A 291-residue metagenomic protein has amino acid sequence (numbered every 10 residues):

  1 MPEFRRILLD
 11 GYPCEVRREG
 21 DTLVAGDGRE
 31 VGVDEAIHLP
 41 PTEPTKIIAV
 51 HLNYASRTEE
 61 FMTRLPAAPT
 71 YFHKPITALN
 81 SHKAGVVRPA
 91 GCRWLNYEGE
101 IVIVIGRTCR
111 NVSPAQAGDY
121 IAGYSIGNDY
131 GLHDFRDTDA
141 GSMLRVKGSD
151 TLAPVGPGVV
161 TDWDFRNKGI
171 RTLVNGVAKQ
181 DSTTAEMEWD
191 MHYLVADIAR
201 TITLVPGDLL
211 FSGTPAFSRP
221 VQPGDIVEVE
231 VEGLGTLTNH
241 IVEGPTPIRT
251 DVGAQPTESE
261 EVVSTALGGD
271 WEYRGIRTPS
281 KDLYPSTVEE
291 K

Functional and structural regions predicted by a protein language model:
M1-P69, W163, E228-E230, I248-K291: N-terminal non-catalytic cap/leader segment that marks the start of a structured domain
D27-G28, A84, G91, E232 (+1 more regions): Surface loops and adjacent helix of pleckstrin homology
A36, P44-H192, T201, P256-T257: Glycine-enriched loop-and-adjacent helix/strand subsegments that border the catalytic/binding cleft of enzyme cores
R57, H133-K291: Catalytic-pocket segment enriched in acidic/His residues
